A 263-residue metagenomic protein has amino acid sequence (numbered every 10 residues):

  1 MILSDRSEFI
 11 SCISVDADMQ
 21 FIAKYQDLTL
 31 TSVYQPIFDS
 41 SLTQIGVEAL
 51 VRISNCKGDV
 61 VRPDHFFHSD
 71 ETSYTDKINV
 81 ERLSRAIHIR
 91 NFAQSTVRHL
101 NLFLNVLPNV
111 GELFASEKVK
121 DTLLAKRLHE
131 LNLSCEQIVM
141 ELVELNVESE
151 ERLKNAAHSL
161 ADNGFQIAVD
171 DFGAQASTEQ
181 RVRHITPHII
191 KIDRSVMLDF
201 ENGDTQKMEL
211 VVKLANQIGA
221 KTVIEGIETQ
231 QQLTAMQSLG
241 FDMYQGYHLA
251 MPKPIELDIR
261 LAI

Functional and structural regions predicted by a protein language model:
M1-Y25, T29, V33, N146 (+2 more regions): EAL-family c-di-GMP phosphodiesterase catalytic domain
T31, G46, N101-F103, Q137-E141 (+4 more regions): Structural preference for beta-strand elements that scaffold enzyme active sites
V33-F67: A short, well-structured catalytic beta-strand-centered motif of the EAL phosphodiesterase domain for c-di-GMP
F38, P108-V110, E144-N146, D171-G173 (+3 more regions): Active-site-proximal loop/turn and secondary-structure-junction residues that shape catalytic pockets, frequently
L42, H88, L104, M140 (+4 more regions): Conserved, mostly hydrophobic/aromatic
V80-E150: Catalytic core of bacterial c-di-GMP phosphodiesterases, primarily the EAL and HD-GYP domains, capturing alpha-helical
K118-L124, L153-N155, D204-L210: Charged helix-capping and loop-helix junction motifs
L142-V169, G173-H188: Eukaryote-skewed repeat-based solenoidal scaffolds used as protein-protein interaction platforms, primarily
